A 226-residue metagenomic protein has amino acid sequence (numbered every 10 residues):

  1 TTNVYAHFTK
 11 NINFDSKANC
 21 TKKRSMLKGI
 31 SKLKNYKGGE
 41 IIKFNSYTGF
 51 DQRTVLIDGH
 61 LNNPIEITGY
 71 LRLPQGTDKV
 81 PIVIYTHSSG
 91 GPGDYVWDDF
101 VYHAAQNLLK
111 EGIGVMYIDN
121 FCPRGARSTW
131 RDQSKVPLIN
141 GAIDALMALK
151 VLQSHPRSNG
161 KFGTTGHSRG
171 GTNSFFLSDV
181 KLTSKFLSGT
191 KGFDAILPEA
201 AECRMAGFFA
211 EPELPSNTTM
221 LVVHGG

Functional and structural regions predicted by a protein language model:
T1-V4: C-terminal segment of classical bacterial N-terminal signal peptides
F8, I12-D78: N-terminal cap/lid segment of alpha/beta-hydrolase-fold proteins
F50, S88-P92, F121-G125, S168-G171 (+2 more regions): Solvent-exposed loop/turn segments at secondary-structure junctions within structured extracellular/periplasmic domains
I57, I139-S216: Primarily recognizes the serine-hydrolase "nucleophile elbow" in alpha/beta-hydrolase and SGNH/GDSL folds
V80-V83, D194, T218-T219: Alpha/beta-hydrolase fold active-site loops
I82-Q153, R157: Serine-hydrolase catalytic machinery in alpha/beta-hydrolase-like enzymes
Y117-I118, G166, V222: Hydrophobic residues in well-ordered beta-strands that form the structural core
S216, V222-H224: Short beta-strand/loop motif that positions the catalytic acidic residue of the alpha/beta-hydrolase fold
